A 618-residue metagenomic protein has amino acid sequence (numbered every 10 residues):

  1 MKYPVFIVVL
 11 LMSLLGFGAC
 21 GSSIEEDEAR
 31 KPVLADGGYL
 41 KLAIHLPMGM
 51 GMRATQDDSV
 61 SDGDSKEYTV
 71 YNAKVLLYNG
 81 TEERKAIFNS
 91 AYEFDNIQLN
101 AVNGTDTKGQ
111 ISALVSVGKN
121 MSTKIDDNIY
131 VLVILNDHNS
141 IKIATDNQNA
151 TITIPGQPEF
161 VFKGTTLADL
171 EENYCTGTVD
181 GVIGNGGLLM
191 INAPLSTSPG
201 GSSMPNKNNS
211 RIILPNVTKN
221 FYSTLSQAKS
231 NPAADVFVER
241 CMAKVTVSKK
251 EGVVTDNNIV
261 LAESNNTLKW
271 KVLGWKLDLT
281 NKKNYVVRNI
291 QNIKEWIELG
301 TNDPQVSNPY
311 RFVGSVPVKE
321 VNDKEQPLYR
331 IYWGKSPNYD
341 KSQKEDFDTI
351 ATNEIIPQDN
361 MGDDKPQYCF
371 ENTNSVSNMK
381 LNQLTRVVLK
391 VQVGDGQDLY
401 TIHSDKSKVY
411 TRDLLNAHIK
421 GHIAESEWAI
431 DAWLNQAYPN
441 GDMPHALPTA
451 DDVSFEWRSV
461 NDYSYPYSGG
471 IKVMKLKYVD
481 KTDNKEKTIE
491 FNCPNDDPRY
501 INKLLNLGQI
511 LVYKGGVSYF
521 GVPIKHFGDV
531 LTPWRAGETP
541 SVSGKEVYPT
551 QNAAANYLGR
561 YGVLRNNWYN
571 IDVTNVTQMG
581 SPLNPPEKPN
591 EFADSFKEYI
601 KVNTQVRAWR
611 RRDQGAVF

Functional and structural regions predicted by a protein language model:
M1-A19: Sec-dependent bacterial lipoprotein signal peptides
S13-H45, V247, N566, A616: Bacterial Sec-dependent N-terminal signal peptides
G21-A29, G51-G63: An N-terminus-focused feature that recognizes amino-terminal "leader" regions
P32-G37, A228-C241: Beta-strand-rich domain onsets/edges
L46-M50: Short polar catalytic/cofactor-binding loops
R53, V60-A150, D235, K244-S248 (+2 more regions): Tryptophan-paired
I97-L99, S140-P232: Structured interaction patches on ligand/partner-binding surfaces of diverse proteins
R560-N570, T577, S581-F618: C-terminal functional modules
